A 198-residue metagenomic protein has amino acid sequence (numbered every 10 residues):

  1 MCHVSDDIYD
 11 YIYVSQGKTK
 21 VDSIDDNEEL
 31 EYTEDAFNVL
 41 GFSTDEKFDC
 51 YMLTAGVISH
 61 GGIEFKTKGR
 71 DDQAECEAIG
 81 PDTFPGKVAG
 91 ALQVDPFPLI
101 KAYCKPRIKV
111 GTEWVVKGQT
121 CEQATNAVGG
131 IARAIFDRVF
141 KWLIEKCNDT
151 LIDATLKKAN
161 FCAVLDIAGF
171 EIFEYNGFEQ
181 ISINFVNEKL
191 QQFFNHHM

Functional and structural regions predicted by a protein language model:
M1-M198: N-terminal switch/interaction subdomains of large nucleotide-dependent motors and GTPases
